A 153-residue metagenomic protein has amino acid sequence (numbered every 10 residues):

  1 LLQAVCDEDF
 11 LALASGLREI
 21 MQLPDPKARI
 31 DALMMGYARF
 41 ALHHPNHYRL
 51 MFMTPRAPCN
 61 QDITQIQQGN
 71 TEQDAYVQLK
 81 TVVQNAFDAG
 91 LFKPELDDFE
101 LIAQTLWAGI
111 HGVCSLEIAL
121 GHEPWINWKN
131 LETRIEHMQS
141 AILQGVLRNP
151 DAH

Functional and structural regions predicted by a protein language model:
L1-R18, D31, M35, Y76: An amphipathic alpha-helix adjacent to DNA-recognition modules
L2-Q3, D7, K27, Q68-Y76 (+2 more regions): Amphipathic, non-membrane alpha-helical segments in soluble helical-bundle scaffolds
A12-L23, G109-L116: Solvent-exposed, amphipathic alpha-helical segments
R18-H47, K93, F99-L106: Hydrophobic alpha-helical connector segments
D31, M35, Y76, K80-Q84 (+3 more regions): An amphipathic alpha-helix signature
R39, H43-T81, N85, L91-F92 (+2 more regions): Short secondary-structure transition hinges
I63-Q65, D88-M138, N149-H153: Hydrophobic/aromatic-rich alpha-helical bundle segments in the mid-to-C-terminal region
